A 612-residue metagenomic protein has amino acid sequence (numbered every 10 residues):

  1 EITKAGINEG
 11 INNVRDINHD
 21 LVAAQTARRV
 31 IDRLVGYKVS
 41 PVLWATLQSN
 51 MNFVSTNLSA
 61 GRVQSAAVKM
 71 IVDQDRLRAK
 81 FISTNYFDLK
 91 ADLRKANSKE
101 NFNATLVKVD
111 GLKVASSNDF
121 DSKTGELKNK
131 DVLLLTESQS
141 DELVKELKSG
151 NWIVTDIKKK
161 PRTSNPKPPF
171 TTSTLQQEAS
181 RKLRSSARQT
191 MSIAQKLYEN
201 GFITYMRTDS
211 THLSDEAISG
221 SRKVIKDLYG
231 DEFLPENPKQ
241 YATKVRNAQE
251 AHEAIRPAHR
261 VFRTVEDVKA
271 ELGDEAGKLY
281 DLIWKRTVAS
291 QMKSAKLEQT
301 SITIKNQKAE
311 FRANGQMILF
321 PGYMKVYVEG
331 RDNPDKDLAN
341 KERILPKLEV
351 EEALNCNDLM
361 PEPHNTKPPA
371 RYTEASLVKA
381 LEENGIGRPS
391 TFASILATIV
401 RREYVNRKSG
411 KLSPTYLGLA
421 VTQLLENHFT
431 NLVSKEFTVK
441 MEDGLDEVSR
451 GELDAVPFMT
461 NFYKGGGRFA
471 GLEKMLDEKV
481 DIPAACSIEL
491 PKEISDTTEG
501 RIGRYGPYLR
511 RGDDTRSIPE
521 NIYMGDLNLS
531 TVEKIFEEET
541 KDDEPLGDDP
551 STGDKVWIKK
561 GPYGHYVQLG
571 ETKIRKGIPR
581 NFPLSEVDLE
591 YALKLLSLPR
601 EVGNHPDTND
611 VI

Functional and structural regions predicted by a protein language model:
E1-Y372, S376-K379, T391-I395, V400-Y404 (+8 more regions): Toprim catalytic domain recognition across nucleic-acid enzymes
F53-T56, D443-G444, R450-I612: Functional cation/ligand-contacting sites centered on basic and imidazole/sulfhydryl donors
A179, L197, L381, D443-L445 (+1 more regions): Hydrophobic alpha-helical packing residues
K182, N384-G385: Flexible beta-alpha connector loops of hexameric P-loop NTPases
L234-I255, T430-K474: Leucine-rich, amphipathic alpha-helical/linker segments
